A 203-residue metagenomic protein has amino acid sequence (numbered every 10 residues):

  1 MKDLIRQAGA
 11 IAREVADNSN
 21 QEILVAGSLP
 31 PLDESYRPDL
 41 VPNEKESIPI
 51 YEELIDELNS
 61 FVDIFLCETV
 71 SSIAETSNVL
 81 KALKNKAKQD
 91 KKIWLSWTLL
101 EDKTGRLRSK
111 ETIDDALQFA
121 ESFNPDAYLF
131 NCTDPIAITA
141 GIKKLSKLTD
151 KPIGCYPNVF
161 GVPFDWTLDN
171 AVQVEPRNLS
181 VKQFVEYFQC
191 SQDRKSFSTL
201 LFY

Functional and structural regions predicted by a protein language model:
M1-Y203: Domain-level signal for soluble alpha/beta catalytic cores
